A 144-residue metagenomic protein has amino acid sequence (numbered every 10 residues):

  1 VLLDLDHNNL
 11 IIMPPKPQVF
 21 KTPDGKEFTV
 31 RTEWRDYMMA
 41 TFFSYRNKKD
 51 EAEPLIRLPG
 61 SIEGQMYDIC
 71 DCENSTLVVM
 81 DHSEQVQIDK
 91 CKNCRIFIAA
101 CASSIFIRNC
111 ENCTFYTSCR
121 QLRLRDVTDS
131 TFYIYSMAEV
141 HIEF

Functional and structural regions predicted by a protein language model:
V1-A100, F106-R108, F144: Charge-rich, low-hydrophobicity low-complexity segments
E111-N112: Compact, well-ordered interaction domains used in eukaryotic information-processing assemblies
Q121: A donor-sugar binding/catalytic signature common to diverse glycosyltransferases and related nucleotide-sugar
V127-F144: Predominantly polar beta-repeat domains that present long G/T/S/D/N-rich surfaces used to bind, process, or adhere
